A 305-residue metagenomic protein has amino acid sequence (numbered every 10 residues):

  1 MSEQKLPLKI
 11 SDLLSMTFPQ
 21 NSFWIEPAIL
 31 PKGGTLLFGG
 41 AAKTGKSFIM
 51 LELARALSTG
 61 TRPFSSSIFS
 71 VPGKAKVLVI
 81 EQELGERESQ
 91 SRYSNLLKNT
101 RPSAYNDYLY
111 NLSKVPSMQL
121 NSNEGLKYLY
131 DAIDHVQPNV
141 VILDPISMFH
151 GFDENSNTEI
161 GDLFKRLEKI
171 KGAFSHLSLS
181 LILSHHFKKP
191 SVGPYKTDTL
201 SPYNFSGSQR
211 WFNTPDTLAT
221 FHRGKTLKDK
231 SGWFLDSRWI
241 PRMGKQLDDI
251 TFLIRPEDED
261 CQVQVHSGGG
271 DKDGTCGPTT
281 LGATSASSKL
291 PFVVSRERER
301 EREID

Functional and structural regions predicted by a protein language model:
S2-K98, S103: The Walker A/P-loop phosphate-binding site
M16-F23, N123-E124, T199-Y203: Short gly/ser/thr-rich secondary-structure transition/capping motifs
L37-F38, K43, S47-F48, V77 (+2 more regions): Phosphate-binding/switch region of NTP-binding enzymes
T59, D134, G172-H176: Residue-level signal for alpha-helix termini/capping positions
V71-T158, K165: Conserved inter-motif catalytic segment of the P-loop NTP-binding fold
R242-D305: Conserved alpha/beta core segments of nucleic-acid transaction machinery
